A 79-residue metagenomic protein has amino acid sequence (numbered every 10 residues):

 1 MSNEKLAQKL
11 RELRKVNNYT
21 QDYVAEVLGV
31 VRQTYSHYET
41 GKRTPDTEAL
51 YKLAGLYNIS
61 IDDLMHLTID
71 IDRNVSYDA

Functional and structural regions predicted by a protein language model:
M1-V16: A short, Lys/Arg-rich alpha-helix, primarily the initiator
K9, T20, D46-A49, S60: Residues that mark the N-terminal boundary/hinge immediately upstream of a DNA-recognition element
K15, E26, G55: Alpha-helical residues within the helix-turn-helix
K15, G29, T40-K42, I69: Residue-level detection of the helix-turn-helix DNA-binding "recognition helix"
N18-H37: Short alpha-helical DNA-recognition segment
G29, E48-D63: DNA major-groove recognition helix of helix-turn-helix/homeodomain DNA-binding modules
M65-A79: Short, charged recognition helix plus adjacent turn of helix-turn-helix-like nucleic-acid-binding domains
